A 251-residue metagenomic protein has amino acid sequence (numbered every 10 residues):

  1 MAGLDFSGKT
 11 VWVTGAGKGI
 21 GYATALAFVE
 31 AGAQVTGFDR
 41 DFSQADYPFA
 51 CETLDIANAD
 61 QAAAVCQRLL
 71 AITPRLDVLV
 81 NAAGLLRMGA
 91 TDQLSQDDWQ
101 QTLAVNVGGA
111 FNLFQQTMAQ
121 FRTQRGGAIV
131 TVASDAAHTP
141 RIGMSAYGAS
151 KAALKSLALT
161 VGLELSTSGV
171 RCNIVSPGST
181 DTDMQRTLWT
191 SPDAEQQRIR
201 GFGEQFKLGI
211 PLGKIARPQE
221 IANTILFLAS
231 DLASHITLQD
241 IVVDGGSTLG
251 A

Functional and structural regions predicted by a protein language model:
A2, T139, L226, T237-A251: Short C-terminal tail/terminal secondary-structure segment of NAD(P)H-dependent dehydrogenase/reductase domains
A90-T91, D98-Q100, F206: Substrate-binding pocket helix/loop in short-chain dehydrogenase/reductase
L94, P140-G148, T160, L188: Active-site loop-to-helix junction immediately N-terminal to the catalytic Tyr of the SDR YXXXK motif in Rossmann-fold
F114, S150, A158: Active-site helix of classical SDR
A119, L163-E164, S234: Alpha-helical segment proximal to the catalytic Tyr-Lys
S134: Residue(s) in the substrate-gating loop at a strand-loop-helix junction that position the organic substrate next
S166, R171, I236-L238: Short, small/polar-rich loop/turn modules that mediate ligand/substrate recognition or access, typified
